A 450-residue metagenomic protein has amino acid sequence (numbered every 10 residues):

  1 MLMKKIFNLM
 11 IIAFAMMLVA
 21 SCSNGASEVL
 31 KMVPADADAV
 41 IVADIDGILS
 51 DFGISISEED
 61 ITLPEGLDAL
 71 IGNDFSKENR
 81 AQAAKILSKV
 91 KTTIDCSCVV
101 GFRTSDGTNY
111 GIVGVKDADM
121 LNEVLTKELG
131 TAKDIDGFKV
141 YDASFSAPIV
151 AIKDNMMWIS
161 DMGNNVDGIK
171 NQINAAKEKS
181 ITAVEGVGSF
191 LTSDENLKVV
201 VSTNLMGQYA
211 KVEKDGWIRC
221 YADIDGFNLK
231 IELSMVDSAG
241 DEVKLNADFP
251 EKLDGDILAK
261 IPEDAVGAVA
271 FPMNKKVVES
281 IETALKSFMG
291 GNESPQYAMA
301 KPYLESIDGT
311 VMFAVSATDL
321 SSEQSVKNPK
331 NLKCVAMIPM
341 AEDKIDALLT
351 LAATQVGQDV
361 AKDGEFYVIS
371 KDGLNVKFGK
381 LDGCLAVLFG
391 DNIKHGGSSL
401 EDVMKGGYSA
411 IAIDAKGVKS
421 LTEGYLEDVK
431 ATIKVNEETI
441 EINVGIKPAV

Functional and structural regions predicted by a protein language model:
M1-M10: Bacterial N-terminal signal peptides that target proteins for export
M10-L18: Bacterial N-terminal signal peptides
C22-S144, A175, I181-V212, L229-N328 (+2 more regions): Structural boundary/hinge residues at secondary-structure and domain interfaces
D36, D106-T108, D136, V150-W158 (+3 more regions): Short, solvent-exposed coil/turn segments at beta-strand boundaries
V40-I41, N109-V113, M157-I159, V269 (+2 more regions): Short, structured motif recognition centered on aromatic/hydrophobic residues
V115-M120, M162-N165, M340-K344, D391-I393: Helix N-cap motif at beta-to-alpha junctions
D142-V212, L374-K430, V435: A conserved glycine-rich beta-strand in the N-terminal activation segment of trypsin-fold
P272, E282-K333, E342, D346-V450: Hydrophilic extracytoplasmic domains
